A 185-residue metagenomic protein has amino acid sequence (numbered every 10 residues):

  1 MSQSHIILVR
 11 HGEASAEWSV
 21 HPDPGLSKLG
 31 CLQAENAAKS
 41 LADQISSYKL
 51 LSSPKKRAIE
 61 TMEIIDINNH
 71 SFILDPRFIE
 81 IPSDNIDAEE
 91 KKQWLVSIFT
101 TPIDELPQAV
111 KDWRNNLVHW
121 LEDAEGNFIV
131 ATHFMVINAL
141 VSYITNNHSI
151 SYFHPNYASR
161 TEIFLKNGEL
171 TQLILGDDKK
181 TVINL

Functional and structural regions predicted by a protein language model:
S2-D75, S97-E105: Active-site-proximal alpha-helix that buttresses catalytic centers in soluble enzyme cores
S2-S4, I67, S71-L74, I79-Q93 (+3 more regions): Acidic, low-complexity terminal tails and accessory targeting/binding regions of phosphate-metabolizing enzymes
I6, Y48, G126-M135: Generic beta-sheet signal
H11, H133, K179-I183: Histidine-centered active-site/metal-ligand motif
A14, V136-I137: Short active-site segment of divalent metal-dependent hydrolases/proteases that encodes the spacing between
S53-R57, T132-M135, P155-A158: Short beta->alpha linker loops
S97-E125: Internal catalytic-core helix/loop-beta-alpha segment that presents or stabilizes conserved functional determinants
